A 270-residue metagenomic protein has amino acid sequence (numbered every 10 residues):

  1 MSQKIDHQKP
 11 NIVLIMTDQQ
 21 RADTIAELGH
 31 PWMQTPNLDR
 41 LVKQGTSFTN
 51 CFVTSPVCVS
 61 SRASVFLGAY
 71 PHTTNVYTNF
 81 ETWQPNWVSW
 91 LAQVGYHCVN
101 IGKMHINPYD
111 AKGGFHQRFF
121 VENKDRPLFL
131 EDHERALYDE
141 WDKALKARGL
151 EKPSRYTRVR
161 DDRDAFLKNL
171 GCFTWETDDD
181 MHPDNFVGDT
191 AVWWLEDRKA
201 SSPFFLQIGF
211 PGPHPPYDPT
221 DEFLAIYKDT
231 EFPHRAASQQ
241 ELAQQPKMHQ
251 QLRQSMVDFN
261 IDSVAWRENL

Functional and structural regions predicted by a protein language model:
M1-L270: Formylglycine-dependent sulfatase
